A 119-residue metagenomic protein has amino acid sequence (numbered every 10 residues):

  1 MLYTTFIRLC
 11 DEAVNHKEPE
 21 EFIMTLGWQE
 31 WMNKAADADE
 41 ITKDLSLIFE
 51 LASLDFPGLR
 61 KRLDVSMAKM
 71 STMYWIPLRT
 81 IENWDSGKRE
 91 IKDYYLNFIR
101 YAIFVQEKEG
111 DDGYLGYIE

Functional and structural regions predicted by a protein language model:
M1-F49, D112-E119: N-terminal flexible/basic segments that precede or flank functional cores
L9, A13-H16, D55-K61, V65-M70: Short, charged low-complexity linear motifs
S46-V65, R100-A102: Short, amphipathic alpha-helical "recognition" segments used to contact nucleic acids or chromatin
K61, W75, S86-R89: Residue-level detection of the helix-turn-helix DNA-binding "recognition helix"
D64-E82: Short alpha-helical DNA-recognition segment
Y74, W84-D85, Y95, I103: DNA major-groove recognition helix of helix-turn-helix
E90-D112: DNA major-groove recognition helix of helix-turn-helix/homeodomain DNA-binding modules
